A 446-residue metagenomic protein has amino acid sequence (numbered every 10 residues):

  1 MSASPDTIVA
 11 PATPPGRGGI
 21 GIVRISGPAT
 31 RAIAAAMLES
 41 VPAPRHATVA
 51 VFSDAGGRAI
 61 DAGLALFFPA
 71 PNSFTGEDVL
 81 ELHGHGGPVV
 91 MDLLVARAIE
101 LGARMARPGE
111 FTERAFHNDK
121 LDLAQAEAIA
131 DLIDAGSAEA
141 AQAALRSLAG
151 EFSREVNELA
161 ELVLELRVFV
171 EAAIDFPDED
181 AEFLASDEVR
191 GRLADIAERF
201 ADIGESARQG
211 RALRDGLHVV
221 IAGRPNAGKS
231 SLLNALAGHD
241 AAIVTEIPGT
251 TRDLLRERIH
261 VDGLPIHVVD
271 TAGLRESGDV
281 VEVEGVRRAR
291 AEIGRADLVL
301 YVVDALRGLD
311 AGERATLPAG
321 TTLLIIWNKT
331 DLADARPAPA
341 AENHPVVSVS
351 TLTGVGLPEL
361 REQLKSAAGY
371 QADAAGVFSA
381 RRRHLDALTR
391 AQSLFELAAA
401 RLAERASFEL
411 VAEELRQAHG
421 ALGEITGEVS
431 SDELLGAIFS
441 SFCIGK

Functional and structural regions predicted by a protein language model:
M1-Q142, R146, G150, L324-I325 (+1 more regions): A glycine-rich (often HGG/GG-containing) alpha/beta subdomain
S2-P15, A138-H260, S277-D279, A291 (+2 more regions): C-terminal-of-GTPase-core extension/linker across diverse P-loop GTPases
V49-P69, G249-S277, R295-L298: Switch I (G2) and immediately adjacent beta-strands of P-loop GTPase domains
G84-G86, L236, T271, V303-L306 (+1 more regions): Glycine-rich, N-terminal phosphate-binding loop of Rossmann-like dinucleotide-binding domains
R104, P265-H267, P345: Conserved beta-strand segments of alpha/beta enzyme cores
D119, N226, D270: Conserved G/P- and acidic residue-centered "switch" motifs that form tight phosphate/ATP-binding loops in soluble
V268, V302, I326: Generic enzyme active-site microenvironment
E282-A305: Inter-motif core of Ras-like GTPase G domains
